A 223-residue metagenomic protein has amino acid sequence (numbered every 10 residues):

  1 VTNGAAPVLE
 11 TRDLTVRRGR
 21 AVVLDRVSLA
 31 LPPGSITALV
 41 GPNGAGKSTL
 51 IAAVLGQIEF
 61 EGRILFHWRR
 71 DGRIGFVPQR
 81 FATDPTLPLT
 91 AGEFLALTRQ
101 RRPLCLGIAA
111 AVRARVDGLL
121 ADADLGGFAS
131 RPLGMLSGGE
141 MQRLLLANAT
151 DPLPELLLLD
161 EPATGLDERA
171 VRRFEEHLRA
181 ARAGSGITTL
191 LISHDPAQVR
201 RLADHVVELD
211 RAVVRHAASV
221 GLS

Functional and structural regions predicted by a protein language model:
V40-P42: The feature captures the beta-strand-to-loop junction immediately N-terminal to the Walker
A110-F128: Conserved ABC ATPase "signature" region
P132-L136: Conserved ABC ATPase signature
L157-D160: Catalytic Walker B motif of ABC-type/P-loop ATPase nucleotide-binding domains
E168-A170: Helix N-cap at the start of a conserved alpha-helix in ABC-type nucleotide-binding domains
S193-H194: H-loop/switch region of ABC-family ATPase nucleotide-binding domains
H205-S219: H-loop (His-switch) and adjacent beta-strand-loop-beta switch element of ABC-type ATPase nucleotide-binding domains
